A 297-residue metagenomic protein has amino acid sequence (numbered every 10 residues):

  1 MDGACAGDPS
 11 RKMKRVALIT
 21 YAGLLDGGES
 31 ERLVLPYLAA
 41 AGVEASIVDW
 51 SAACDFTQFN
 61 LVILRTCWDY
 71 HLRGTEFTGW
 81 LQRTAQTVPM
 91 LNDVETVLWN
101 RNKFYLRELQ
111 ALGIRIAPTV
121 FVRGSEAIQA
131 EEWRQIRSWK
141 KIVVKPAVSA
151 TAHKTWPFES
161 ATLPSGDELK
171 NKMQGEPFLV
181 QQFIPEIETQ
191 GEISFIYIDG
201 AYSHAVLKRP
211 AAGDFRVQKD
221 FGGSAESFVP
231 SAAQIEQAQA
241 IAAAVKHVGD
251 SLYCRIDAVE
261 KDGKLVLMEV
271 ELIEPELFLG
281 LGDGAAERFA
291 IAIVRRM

Functional and structural regions predicted by a protein language model:
R15, A22-R123: Conserved N-proximal alpha/beta basic substrate-recognition cap immediately N-terminal to, or forming the N-lobe
V16-A17, T155: Conserved hydrophobic helix-helix packing surfaces used for dimerization/oligomerization
F59-L64, S194-Y197, K264-P275: A short beta-strand motif that forms the metal-chelation/ATP-contact edge of phosphoryl-transfer active sites
G113, A117-I142: Rossmann-like NAD(P)H-binding beta-loop-alpha module
I142, I196, S203-H204, C254 (+1 more regions): Protein kinase-like catalytic core scaffold
H153-A242, K246: Phosphate-binding site of ATP-dependent enzymes
A232-M297: ATP-dependent carboxylate activation and anion-phosphoryl transfer catalytic cores that bind Mg-ATP to form
